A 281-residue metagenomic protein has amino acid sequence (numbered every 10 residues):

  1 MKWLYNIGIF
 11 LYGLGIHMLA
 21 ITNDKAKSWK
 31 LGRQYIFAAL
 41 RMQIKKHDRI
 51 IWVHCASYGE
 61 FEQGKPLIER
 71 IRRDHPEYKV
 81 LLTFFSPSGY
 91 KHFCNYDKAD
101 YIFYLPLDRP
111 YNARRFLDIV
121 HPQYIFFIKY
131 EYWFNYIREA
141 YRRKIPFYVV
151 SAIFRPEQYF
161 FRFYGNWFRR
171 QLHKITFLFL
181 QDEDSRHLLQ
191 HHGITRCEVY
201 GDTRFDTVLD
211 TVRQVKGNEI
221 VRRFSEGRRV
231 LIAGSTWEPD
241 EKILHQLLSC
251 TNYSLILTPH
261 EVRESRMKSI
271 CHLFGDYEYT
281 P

Functional and structural regions predicted by a protein language model:
M1, Q214-G217: Alpha-helix initiation and N-capping motif
K2-W3, R49: Extreme N-terminal starter segment of soluble prokaryotic enzymes
W3-H17: Low-complexity, intrinsically disordered, cysteine-poor segments enriched in small/polar and charged residues
L11, V53, L244: A residue-level signal for conserved active-site and pocket-lining positions in enzyme catalytic cores
L14, H47, R143, K174 (+3 more regions): Structured helix-beta-strand junction loops
H17, K25-L40, I44-Q214, T236-E238 (+1 more regions): Active-site and donor-binding regions of nucleotide-sugar-utilizing enzymes
E60-D74, G217-P281: Conserved catalytic-core segment of nucleotide-activated headgroup transferases in glycan assembly
